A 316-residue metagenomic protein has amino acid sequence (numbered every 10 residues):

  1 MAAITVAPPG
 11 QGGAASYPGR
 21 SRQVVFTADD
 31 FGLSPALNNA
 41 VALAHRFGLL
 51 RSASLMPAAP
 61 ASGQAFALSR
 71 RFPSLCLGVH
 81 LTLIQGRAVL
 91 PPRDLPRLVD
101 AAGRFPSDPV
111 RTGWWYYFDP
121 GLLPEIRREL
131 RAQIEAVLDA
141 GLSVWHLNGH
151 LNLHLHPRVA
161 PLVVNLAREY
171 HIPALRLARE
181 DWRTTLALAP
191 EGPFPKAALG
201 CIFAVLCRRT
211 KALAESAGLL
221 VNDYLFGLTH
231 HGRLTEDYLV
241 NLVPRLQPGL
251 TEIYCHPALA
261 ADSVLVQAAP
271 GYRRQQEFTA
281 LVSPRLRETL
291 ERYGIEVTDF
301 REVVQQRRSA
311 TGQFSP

Functional and structural regions predicted by a protein language model:
M1-F26, P35-H146, R158-P316: Terminal accessory/targeting
D30: His/Cys-centered metal/cofactor-coordination and adjacent catalytic loops
G149-L151: Active-site histidine-anchored catalytic micro-motif
H154-H156: Active-site pocket-lining segments that scaffold enzyme catalytic pockets across diverse folds
